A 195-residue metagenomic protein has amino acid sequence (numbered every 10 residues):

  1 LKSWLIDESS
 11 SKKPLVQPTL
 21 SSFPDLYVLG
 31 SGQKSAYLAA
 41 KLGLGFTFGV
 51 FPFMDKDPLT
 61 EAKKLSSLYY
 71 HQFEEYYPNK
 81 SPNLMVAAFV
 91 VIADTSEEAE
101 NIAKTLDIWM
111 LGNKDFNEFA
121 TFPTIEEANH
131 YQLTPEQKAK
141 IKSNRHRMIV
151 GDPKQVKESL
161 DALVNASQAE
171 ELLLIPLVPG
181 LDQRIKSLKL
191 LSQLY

Functional and structural regions predicted by a protein language model:
L1-L15, D57-S167: An alpha-helical appendage that flanks or caps ligand/catalytic pockets
L1-L42: Internal, glycine-rich beta/alpha segment that forms the wall or movable "lid" of small-molecule/cofactor binding
D25-L29, L44-G49, P82-A88, L172-L174: Hydrophobic faces of well-ordered beta-strands that scaffold small-molecule active sites in alpha/beta enzyme cores
G32, V90, V178: Residue-level signal for short, function-critical loop segments
K34-A62, S66: A conserved active-site cap/scaffold subdomain adjacent to cofactor or substrate pockets
V50-D57, I175-Q183: Glycine-rich, proline-tolerant flexible connector loops at the mouths of alpha/beta enzymes
E61-Y70, G180-Y195: C-terminal helical cap(s) of enzyme catalytic domains, especially alpha/beta-barrels
A166-L177: Bilobed periplasmic-binding protein-like "clamshell/Venus-flytrap" ligand-binding domains
